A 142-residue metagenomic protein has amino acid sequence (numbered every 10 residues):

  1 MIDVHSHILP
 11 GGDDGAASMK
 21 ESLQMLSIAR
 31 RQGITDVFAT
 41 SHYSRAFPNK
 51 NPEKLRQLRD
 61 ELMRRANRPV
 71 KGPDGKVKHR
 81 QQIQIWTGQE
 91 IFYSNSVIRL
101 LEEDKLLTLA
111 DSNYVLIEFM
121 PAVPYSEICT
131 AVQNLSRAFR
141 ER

Functional and structural regions predicted by a protein language model:
M1-R80: An N-terminally biased module of ancient metal coordination in phosphate/nucleic-acid-related enzymes
K50-R142: Extended substrate/RNA-proximal surfaces in nucleic-acid metabolism proteins
